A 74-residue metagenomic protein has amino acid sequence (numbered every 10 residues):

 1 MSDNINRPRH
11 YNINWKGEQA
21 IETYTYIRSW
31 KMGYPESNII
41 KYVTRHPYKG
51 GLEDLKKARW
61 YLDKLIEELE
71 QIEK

Functional and structural regions predicted by a protein language model:
M1-K74: Intrinsically disordered, low-complexity regulatory regions that flank transcription factor DNA-binding cores
